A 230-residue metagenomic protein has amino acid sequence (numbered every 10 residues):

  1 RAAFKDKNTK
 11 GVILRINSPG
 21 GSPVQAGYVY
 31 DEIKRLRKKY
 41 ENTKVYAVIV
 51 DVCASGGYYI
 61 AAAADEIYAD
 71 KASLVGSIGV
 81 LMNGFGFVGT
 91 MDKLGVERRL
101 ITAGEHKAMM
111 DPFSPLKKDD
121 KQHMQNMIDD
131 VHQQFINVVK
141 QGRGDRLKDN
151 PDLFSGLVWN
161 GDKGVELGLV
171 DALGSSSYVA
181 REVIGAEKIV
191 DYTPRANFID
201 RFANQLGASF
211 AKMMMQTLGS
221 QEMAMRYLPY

Functional and structural regions predicted by a protein language model:
R1-A47, D51-S55, A62-D70, L81-Y230: N-terminal organellar transit peptides
I78: A substrate-binding/cap region within the structured catalytic cores of diverse enzymes
